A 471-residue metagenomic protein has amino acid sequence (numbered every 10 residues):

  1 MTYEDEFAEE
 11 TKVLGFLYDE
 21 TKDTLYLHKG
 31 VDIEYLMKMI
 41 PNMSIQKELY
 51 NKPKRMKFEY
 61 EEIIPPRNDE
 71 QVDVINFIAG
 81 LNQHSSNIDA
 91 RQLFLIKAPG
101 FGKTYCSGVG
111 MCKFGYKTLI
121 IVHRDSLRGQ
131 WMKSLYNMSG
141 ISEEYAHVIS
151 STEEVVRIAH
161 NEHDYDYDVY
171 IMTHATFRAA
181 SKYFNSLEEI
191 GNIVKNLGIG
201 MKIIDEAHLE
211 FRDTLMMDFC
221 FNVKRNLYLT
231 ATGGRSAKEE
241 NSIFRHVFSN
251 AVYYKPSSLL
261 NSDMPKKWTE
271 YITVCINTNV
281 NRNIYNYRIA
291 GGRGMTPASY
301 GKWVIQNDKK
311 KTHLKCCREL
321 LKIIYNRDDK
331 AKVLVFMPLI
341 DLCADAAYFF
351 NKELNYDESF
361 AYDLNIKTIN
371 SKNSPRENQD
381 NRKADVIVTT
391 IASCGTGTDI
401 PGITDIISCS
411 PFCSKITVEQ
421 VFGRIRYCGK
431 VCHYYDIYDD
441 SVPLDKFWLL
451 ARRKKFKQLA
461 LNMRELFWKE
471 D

Functional and structural regions predicted by a protein language model:
I63-R91: N-terminal pre-P-loop "Q-motif" helix
P99, T104-M138, P338-C343: Conserved Walker A/P-loop ATP-binding site and its immediately adjacent core in helicase/helicase-like ATPase domains
K117-R128, K302-F350: Conserved strand-helix element at the start of the C-terminal RecA-like helicase core
S126-E154, K352-E358: Conserved helix-turn-beta segment of the N-terminal RecA-like "Helicase ATP-binding" lobe in SF1/SF2 helicases
D164-F184, D380-T396: Conserved two-lobed SF2 helicase motor
M201, E206-W268: Post-DEXD/H (motif II) to motif III coupling segment of the RecA-like Helicase ATP-binding lobe
F336-S371: Conserved helicase motor "Helicase C" RecA-like lobe of SF1/SF2 P-loop NTPases
N365, N370-K457: Conserved RecA-like P-loop NTPase helicase motor core
